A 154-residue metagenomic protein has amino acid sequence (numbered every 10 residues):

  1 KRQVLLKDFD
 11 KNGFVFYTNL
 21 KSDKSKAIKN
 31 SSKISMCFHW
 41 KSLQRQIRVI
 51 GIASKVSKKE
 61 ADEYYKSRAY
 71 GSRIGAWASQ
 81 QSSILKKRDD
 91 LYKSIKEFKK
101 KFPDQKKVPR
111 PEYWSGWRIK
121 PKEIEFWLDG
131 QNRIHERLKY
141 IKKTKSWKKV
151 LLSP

Functional and structural regions predicted by a protein language model:
K1-P154: Binding-site signature for planar aromatic cofactors or substrates
